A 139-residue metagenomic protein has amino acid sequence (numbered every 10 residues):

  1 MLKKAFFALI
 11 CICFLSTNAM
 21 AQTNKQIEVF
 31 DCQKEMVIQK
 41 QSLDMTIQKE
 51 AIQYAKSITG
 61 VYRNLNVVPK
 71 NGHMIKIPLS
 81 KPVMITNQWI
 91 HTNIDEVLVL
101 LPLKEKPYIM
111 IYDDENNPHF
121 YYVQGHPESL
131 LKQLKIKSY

Functional and structural regions predicted by a protein language model:
M1-L2: N-terminal secretory signal peptides that target proteins for export/translocation
A5-F14: Sec-dependent N-terminal signal peptides
S16-N18: N-terminal signal peptide c-region/cleavage motif recognized by signal peptidases
A21-Q22, D113-Y139: C-terminal partner/receptor-binding element of secreted or periplasmic proteins
K25-V29, H73-I75, P107-Y112: Short polybasic amphipathic segments
I27-Q41: Acidic/histidine-rich, surface-exposed loop or edge segments in extracytoplasmic proteins
Q39-E105: Mature extracytoplasmic domains of secretory-pathway proteins
I94-Q124: Extracytosolic low-complexity repeat regions of secreted or lipid-anchored proteins
